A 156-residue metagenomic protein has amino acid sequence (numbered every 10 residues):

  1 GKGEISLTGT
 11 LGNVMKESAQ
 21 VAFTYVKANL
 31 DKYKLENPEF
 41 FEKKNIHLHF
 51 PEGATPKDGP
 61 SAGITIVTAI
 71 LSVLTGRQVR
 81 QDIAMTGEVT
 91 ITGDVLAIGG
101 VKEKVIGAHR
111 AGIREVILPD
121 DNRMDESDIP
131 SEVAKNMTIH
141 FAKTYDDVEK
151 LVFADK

Functional and structural regions predicted by a protein language model:
G1-K156: Peripheral, non-AAA+ core regions of ATP-driven protein-machinery
